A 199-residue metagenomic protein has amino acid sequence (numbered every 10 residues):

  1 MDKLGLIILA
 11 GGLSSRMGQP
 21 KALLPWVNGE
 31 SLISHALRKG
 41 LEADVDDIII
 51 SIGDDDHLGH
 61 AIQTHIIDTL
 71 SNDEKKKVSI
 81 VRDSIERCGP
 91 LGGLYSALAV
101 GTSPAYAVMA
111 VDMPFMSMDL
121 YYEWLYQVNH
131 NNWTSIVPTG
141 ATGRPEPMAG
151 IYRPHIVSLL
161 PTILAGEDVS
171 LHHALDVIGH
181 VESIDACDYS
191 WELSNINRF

Functional and structural regions predicted by a protein language model:
D2-L171, D176-E192: Nucleotide and nucleotide-moiety/phosphate-recognizing core
